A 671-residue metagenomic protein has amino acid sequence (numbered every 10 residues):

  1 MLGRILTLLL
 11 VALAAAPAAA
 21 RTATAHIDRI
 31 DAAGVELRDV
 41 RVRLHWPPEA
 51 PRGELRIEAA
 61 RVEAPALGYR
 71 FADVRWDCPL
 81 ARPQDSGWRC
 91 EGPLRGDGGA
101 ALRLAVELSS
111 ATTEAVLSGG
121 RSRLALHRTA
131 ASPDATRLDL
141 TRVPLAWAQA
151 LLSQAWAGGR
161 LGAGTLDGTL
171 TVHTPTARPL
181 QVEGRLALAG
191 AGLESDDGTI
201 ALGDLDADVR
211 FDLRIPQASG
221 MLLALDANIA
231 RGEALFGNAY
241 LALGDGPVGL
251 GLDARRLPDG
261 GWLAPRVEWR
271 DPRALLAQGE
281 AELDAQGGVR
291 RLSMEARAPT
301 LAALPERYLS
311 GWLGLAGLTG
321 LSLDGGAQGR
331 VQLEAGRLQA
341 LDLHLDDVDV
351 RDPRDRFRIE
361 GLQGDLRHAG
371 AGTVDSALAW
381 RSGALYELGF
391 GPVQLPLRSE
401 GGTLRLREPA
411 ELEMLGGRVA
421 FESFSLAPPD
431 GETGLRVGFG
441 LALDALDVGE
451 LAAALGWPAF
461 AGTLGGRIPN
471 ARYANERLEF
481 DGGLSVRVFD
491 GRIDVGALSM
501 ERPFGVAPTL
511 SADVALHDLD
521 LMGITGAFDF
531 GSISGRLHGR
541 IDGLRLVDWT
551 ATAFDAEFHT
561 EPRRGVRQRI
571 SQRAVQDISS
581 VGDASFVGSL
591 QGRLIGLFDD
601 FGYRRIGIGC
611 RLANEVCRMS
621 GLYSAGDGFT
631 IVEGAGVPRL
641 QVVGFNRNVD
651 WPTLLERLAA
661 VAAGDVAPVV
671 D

Functional and structural regions predicted by a protein language model:
I5-A14: Bacterial N-terminal signal peptides
A18-P353, L362-D481, S485-R487, L498-L546 (+2 more regions): Extended amphipathic, helix-rich lipid-handling scaffolds
R477-F480, T550-F554, R567-R569, M619-G621 (+1 more regions): Extended hydrophobic-aromatic, low-complexity segments
D490-G491, H559-G565: Short edge-strand/loop segments of extracellular domains
G543-L544, F554-T560: C-terminal structural cap/anchor segments
P562-G565, G596-F598, L612-V616, G628: Intrinsically disordered, low-complexity regulatory segments in tyrosine-phosphorylation signaling proteins
V566-Q576: Outer-membrane beta-barrel and related beta-rich outer-membrane complex signature in Gram-negative bacteria
